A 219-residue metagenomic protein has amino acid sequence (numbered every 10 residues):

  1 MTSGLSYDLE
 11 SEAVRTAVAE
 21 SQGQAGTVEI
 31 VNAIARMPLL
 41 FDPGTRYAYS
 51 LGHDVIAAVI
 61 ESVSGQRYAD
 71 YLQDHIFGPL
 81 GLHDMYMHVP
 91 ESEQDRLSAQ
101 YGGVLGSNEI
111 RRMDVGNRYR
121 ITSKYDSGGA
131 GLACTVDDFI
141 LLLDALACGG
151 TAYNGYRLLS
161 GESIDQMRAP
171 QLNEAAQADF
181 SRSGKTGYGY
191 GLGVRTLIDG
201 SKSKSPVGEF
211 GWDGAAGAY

Functional and structural regions predicted by a protein language model:
M1-K202: Short, surface-exposed loop or secondary-structure junction motifs that flank catalytic or metal-binding residues
S203-G211: Short, hydrophobic/aromatic-rich segments at coil-to-beta transitions
A216-Y219: Short, surface-exposed beta-strand/loop micro-motifs that present aromatic residues
